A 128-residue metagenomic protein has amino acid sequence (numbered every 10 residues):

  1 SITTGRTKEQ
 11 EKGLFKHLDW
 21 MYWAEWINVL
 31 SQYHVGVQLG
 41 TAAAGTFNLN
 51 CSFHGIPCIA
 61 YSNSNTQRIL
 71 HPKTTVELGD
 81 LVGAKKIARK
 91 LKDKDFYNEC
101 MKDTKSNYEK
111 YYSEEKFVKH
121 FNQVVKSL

Functional and structural regions predicted by a protein language model:
I2-A24: Nucleotide-activated donor-binding/catalytic signature segment of Leloir-type glycosyltransferases, i.e., the conserved
Y22-Y33, F53: Short acidic alpha-helix that forms the nucleotide-activated donor recognition element in Leloir-type transferases
E25, L39-T46, N65: Active-site donor-sugar recognition loop in glycosyltransferases
I27, N48-H54, Q67: Short alpha-helical segment that forms part of, or immediately flanks, the ligand-binding pocket in carbohydrate-active
S31-A43, I56: Acidic donor-binding loop of glycosyltransferase active sites
P57-Y61: Short hydrophobic beta-strand element within catalytic cores of glycosyltransferases and related nucleotide-activated
Q67-R89: Change "using UDP/GDP/dTDP sugars" to "using nucleotide sugars
K92-K126: A charged, aromatic-enriched C-terminal amphipathic alpha-helix characteristic of glycosyltransferases across folds
